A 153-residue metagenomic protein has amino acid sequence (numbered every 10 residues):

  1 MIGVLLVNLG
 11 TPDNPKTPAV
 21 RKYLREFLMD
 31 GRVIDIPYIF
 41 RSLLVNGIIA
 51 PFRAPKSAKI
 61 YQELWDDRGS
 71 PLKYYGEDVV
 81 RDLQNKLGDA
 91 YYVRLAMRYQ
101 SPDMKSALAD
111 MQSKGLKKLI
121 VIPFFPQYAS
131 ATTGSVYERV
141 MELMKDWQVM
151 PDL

Functional and structural regions predicted by a protein language model:
M1-L153: Active-site-proximal alpha-helix that buttresses catalytic centers in soluble enzyme cores
